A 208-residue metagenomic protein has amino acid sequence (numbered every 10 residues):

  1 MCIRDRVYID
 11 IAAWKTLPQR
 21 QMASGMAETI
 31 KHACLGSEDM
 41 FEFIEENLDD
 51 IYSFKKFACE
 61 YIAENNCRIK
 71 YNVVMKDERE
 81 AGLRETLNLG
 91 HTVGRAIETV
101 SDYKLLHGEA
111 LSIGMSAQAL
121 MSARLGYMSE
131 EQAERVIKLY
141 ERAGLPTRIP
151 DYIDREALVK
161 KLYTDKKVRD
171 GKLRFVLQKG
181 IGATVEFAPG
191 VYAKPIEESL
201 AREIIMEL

Functional and structural regions predicted by a protein language model:
M1-C2, I181: Short, thiol/selenol-centered motifs that function as redox-active sites or metal-ligating centers
R4-D49: A glycine/threonine-rich phosphate-anchoring loop and its flanking beta-alpha core in nucleotide/phosphate-binding
D5-V7, A110, R174-F175: Structural motif
Y8, N88, V176-Q178: Short beta-strand segments
T16-M22, K56-A58, K104-H107, V168: Structural motif
A27, Y127-L208: C-terminal charged capping/lid subdomain of soluble metabolic enzymes
E42-A157: Active-site segments that bind and position negatively charged phosphate/pyrophosphate groups
